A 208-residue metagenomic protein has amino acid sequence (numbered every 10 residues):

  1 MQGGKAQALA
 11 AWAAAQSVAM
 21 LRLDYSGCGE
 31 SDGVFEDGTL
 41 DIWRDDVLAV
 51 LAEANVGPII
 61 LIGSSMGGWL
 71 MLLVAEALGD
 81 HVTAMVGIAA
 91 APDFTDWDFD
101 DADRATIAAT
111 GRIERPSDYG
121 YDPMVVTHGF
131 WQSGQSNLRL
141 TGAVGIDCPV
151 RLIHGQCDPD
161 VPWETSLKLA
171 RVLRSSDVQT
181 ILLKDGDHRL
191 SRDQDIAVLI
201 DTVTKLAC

Functional and structural regions predicted by a protein language model:
M1-A11, E164: The serine-hydrolase catalytic nucleophile loop
G3-G4, S26-G38: Cap/lid segment of the alpha/beta-hydrolase catalytic domain
A10-D32: Conserved alpha/beta-hydrolase
A13-Q16, A54, L173: Hydrophobic alpha-helical packing residues
D37-A54: Alpha/beta-hydrolase active-site loop
I60, H81-L183, D187-L206: The alpha/beta-hydrolase serine catalytic core
G63-M71: Gly/Ala-rich beta-loop-alpha elbow adjacent to hydrolase catalytic centers
L73-A77, K168: Active-site signature of alpha/beta-hydrolase-fold catalytic machinery across serine- and Asp/Cys-nucleophile hydrolases
